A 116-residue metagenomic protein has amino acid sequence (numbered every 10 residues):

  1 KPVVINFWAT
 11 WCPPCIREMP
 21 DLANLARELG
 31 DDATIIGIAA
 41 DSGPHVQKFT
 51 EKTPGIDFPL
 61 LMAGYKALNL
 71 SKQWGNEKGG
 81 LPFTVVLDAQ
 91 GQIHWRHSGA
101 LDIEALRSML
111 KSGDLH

Functional and structural regions predicted by a protein language model:
K1-P13: Short active-site neighborhood of thiol/selenol oxidoreductases, capturing the structured segment around
K1-V3, A23-R27, A89-Q92, E104-H116: Proteins that catalyze or organize thiol-disulfide redox chemistry and the adjacent proteostasis machinery handling
P2-V3, A33, P82: Alpha/beta-hydrolase fold active-site loops
V4-N6, G37, V85-V86: Hydrophobic beta-strand core positions in alpha/beta domains
F7-W8, F49, D57-F58: Conserved hydrophobic/aromatic "anchor" residues that stabilize well-ordered secondary structure elements
F7-W8, I38-D41, A63-G64, G99-A100: Active-site-proximal beta-strand/loop segments in catalytic clefts of secreted hydrolases
I16-G55, Y65-K72: Structural microenvironment flanking redox-active thiols in thiol-disulfide oxidoreductases
K52-D57, M62-K111: Thiol/disulfide oxidoreductase modules built on the thioredoxin-like
